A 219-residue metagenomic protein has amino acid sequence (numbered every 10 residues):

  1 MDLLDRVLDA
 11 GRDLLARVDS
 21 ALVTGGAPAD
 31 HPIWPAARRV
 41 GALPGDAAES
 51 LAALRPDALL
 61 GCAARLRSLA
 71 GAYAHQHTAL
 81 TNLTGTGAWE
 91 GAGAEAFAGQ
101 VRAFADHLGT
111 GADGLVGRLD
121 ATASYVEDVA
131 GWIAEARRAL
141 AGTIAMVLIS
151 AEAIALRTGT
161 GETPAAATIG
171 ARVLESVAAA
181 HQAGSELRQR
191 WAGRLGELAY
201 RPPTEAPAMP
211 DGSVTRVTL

Functional and structural regions predicted by a protein language model:
M1-G41, T110-A121, D128-L219: Intrinsically disordered, low-complexity Pro/Gly/Thr/Ser/Ala-rich repeat tracts
A27-R38, P44-G45, L51, S68-F104: Short amphipathic helix-turn modules centered on a small-residue break
G45-G61: Asp/Glu-centered strand-loop micro-motifs enriched in Gly/Pro and often flanked by an aromatic residue
L59-S68, W132: Short, charge/polar-rich alpha-helical segments
C62, L83, Y125-D128, I169: Short, hydrophobic/aromatic alpha-helical segments in well-folded domains
L69-A72, Q76-A79, T86, E90 (+5 more regions): Amphipathic alpha-helical interaction surfaces
